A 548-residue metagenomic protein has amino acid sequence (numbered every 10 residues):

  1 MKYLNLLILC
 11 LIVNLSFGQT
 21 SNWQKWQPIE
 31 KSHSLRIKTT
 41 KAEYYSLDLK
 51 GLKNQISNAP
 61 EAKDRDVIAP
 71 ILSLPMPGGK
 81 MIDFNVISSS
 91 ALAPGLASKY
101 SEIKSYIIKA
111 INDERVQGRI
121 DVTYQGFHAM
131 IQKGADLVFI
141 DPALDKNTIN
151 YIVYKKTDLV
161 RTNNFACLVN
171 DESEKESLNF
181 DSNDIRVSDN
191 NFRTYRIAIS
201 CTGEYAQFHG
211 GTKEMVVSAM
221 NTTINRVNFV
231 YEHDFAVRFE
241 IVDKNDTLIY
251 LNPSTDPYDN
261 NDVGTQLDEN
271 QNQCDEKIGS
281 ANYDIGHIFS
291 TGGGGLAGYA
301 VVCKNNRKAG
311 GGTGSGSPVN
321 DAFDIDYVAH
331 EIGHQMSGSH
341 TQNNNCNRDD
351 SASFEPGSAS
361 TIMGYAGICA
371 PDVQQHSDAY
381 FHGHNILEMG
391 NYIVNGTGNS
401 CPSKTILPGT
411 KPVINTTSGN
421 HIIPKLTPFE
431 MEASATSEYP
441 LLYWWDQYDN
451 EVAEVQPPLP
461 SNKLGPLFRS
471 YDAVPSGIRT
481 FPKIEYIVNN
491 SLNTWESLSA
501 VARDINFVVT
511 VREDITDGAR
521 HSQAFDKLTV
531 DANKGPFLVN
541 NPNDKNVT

Functional and structural regions predicted by a protein language model:
G18-I37, I149-A297: Fold-level signature of zinc-dependent metallopeptidase catalytic domains
Q19-D141, T265-D268: N-terminal prosegments of processed precursors
E240, W444-V501: Exoplasmic/lumenal beta-rich domain surfaces
V242-T265, C303-A379, E451-V455: The catalytic-center signature of Zn2+-dependent metalloproteases
I393-V413, K527-P536: Proline/serine/threonine-rich low-complexity linkers at boundaries of modular beta-sandwich domains
I422-A435, T548: A short beta-strand segment in extracellular, disulfide-stabilized domains
T436-D446: Solvent-exposed loop segments of extracellular immunoglobulin-like
V511-A519: Short, solvent-exposed loop/turn segments at the edges of extracellular beta-sandwich modules
